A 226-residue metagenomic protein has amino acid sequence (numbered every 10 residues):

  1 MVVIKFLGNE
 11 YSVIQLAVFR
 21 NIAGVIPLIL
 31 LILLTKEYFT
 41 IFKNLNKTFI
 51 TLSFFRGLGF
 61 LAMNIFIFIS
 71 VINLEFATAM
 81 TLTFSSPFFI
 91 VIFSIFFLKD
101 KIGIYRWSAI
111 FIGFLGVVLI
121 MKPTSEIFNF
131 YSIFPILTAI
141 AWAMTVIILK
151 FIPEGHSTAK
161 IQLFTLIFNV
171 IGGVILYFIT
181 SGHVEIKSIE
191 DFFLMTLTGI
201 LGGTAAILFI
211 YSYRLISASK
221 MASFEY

Functional and structural regions predicted by a protein language model:
V2, I29, G57-I65, P87-I92 (+4 more regions): Hydrophobic/small/kink-forming positions within alpha-helical transmembrane segments of polytopic membrane proteins
K5-F6, V13, L28, I127-V184: Transmembrane alpha-helical segments that form core, pore/gating elements of small-molecule transporters/exporters
L7, L16, R20, S70-V71 (+6 more regions): Hydrophobic/aromatic residues within transmembrane alpha-helices of multi-pass small-molecule transporters
E10, V18, L45-F49, V117 (+3 more regions): Juxtamembrane helix-entry segments on the extracytoplasmic side of multipass membrane proteins
F19, A79-S85, H156-F168, A206-Y226: Helix-helix packing/entry segments at the starts of transmembrane helices
V25-F55, F68, I104, H156 (+2 more regions): Membrane-interface interhelical linkers
I67-I69, S86-S108: C-terminal transmembrane-helix exit sites in multi-pass transporters
Y105-K122: Hydrophobic transmembrane alpha-helices of multi-pass small-molecule transport proteins
